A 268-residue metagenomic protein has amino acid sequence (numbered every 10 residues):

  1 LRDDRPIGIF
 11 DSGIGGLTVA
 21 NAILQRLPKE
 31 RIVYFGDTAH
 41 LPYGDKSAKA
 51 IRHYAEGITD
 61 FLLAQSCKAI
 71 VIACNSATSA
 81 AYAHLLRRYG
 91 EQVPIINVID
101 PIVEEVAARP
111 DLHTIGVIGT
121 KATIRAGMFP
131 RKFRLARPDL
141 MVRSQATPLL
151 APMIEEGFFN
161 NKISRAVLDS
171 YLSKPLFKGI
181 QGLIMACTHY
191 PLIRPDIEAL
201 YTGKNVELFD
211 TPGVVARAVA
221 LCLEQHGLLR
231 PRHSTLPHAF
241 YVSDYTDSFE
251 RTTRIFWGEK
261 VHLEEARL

Functional and structural regions predicted by a protein language model:
L1-L268: Non-catalytic structural scaffold of enzyme domains
